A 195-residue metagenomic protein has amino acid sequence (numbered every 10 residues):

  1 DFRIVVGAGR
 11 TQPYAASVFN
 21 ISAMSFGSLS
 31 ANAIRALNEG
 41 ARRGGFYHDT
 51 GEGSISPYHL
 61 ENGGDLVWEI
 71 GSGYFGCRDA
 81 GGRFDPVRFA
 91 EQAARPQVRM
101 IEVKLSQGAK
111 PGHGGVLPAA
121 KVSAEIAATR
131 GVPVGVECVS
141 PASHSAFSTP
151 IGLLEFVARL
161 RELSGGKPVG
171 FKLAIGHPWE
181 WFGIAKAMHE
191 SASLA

Functional and structural regions predicted by a protein language model:
D1-H144, G152: N-terminal capping/small domains of soluble enzymes
E137-A195: Glycine-rich phosphate/ribose-binding loops and adjacent secondary-structure elements that form binding surfaces
